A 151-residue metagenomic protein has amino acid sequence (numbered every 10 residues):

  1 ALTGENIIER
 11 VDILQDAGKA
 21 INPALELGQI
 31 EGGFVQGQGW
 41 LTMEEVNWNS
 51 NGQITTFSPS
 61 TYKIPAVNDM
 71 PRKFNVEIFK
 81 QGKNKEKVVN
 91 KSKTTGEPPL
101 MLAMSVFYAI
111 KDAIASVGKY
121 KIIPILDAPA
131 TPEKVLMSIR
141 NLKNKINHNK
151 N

Functional and structural regions predicted by a protein language model:
A1-N151: C-terminal catalytic domains of large/alpha subunits in multi-subunit enzymes
